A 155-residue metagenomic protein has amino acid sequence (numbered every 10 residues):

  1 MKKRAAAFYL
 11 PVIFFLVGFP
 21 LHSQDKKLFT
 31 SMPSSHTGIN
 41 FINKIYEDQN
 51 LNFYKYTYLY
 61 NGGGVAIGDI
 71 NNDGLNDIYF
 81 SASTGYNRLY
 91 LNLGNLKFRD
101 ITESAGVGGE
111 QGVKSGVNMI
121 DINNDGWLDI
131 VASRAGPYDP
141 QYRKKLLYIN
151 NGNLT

Functional and structural regions predicted by a protein language model:
M1-D25: Bacterial Sec-dependent N-terminal signal peptides
L21-T155: Acidic, glycine/proline-rich Ca2+-coordinating loop motifs
